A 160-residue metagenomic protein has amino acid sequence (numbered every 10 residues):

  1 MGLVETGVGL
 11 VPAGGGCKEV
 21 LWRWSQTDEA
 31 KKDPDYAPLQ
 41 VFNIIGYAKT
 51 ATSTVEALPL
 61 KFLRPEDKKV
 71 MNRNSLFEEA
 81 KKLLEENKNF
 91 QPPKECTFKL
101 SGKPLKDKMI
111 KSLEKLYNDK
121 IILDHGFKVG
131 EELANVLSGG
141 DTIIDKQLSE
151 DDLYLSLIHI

Functional and structural regions predicted by a protein language model:
M1, I158-H159: Short intrinsically disordered, low-complexity coil segments enriched in acidic
M1-D33: CoA-thioester-processing core
W22-K49, S53, P59, P65-I158: Intrinsically disordered, low-complexity segments enriched in small/flexible residues
